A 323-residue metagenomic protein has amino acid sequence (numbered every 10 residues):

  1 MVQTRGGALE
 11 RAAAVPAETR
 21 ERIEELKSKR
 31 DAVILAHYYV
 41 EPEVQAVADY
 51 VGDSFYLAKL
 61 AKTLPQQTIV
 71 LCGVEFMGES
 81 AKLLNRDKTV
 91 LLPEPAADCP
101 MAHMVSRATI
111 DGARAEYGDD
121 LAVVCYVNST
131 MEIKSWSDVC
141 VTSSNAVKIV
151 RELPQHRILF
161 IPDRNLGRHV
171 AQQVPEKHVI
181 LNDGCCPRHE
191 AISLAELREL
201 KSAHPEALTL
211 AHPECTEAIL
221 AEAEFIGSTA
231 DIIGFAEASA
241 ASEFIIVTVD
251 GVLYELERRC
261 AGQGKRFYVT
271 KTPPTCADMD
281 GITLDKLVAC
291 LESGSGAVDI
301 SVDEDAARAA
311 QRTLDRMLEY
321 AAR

Functional and structural regions predicted by a protein language model:
M1-V247, V252-R323: Active-site loop-to-helix "anion-binding N-cap" substructures in soluble metabolic enzymes
